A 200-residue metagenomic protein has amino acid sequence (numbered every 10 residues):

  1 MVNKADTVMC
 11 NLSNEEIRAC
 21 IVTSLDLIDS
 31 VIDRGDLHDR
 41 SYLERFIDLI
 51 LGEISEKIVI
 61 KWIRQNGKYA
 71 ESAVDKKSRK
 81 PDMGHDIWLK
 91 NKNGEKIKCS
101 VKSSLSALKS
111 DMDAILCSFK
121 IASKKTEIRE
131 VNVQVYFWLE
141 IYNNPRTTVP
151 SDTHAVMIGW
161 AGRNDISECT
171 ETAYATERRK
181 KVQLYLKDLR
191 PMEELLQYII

Functional and structural regions predicted by a protein language model:
M1-H85, K90-I97, K102-I200: Nucleic-acid endonuclease domains
